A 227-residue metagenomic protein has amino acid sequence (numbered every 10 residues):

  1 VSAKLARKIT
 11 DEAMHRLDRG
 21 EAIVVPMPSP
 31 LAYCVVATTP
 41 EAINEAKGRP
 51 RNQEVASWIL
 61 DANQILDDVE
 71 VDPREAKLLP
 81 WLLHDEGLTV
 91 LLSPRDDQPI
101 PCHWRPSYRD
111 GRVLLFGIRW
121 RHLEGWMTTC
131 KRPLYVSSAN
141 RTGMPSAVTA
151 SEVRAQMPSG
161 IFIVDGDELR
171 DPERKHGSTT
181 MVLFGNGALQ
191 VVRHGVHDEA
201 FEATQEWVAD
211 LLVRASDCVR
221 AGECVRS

Functional and structural regions predicted by a protein language model:
V1-S227: Active-site-adjacent structural elements in enzyme catalytic cores
